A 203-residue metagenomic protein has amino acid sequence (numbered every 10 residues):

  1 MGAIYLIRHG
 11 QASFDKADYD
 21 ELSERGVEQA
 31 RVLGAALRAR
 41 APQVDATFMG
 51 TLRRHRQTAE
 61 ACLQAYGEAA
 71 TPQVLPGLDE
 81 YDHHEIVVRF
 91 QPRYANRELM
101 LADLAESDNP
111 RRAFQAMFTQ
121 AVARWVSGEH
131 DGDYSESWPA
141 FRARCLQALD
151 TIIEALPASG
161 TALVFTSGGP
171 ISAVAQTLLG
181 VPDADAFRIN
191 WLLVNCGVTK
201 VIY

Functional and structural regions predicted by a protein language model:
A3-Y5, G10-A65, S137-R144: Loop-to-helix element that buttresses phosphate recognition and phosphoryl-transfer chemistry
I4, G160-T166: Generic beta-sheet signal
G10, G168-G169: Active-site metal-binding loops of divalent metal-dependent hydrolases
D18-Y19, H83-R89, Q176-T177: Short aromatic-enriched loop/helix-cap "lid" or pocket-rim segments at secondary-structure transitions that line
G34-A116: Phosphate-coordination/substrate-recognition cap region in phosphate-metabolizing enzymes
M100-A140: Short glycine/proline- and acidic residue-enriched helix-loop micro-motifs that form flexible lids or anion-recognition
G132-A162: A mid-sequence, solvent-exposed acidic-amphipathic segment
P182-Y203: Domain-level recognition of soluble alpha/beta enzyme cores, biased toward histidine phosphatases/phosphomutases
